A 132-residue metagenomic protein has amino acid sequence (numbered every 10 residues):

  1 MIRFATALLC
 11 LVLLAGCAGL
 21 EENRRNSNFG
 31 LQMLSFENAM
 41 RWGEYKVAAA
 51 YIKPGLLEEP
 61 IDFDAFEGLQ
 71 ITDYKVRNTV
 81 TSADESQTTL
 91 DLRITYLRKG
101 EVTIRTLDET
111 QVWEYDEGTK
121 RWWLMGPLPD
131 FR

Functional and structural regions predicted by a protein language model:
M1-T6: Bacterial N-terminal signal peptides that target proteins for export
A7-L8, S27, G118: Low-complexity, intrinsically disordered regions enriched in charged/polar residues
L14-G16: C-terminal motif of bacterial Sec signal peptides marking the signal peptidase cleavage site
A18-E21: Bacterial signal peptide processing site
R25, G30-L31, M40-T89, V102: Short solvent-exposed beta->alpha transition segments
A83-R132: Exposed beta-sheet edge and beta->alpha loop/turn motif
